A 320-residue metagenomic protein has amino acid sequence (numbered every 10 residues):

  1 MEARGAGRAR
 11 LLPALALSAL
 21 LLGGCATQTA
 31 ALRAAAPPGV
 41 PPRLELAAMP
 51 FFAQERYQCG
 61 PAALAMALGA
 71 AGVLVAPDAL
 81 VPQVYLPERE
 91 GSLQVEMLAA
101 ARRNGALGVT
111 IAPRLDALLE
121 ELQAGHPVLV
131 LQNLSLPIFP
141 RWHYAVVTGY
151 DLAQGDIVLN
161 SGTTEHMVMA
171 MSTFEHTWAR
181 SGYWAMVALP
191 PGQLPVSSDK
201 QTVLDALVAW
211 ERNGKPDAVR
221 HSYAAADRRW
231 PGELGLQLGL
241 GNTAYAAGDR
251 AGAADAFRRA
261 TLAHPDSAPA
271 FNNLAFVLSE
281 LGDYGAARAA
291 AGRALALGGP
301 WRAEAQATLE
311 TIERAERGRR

Functional and structural regions predicted by a protein language model:
A26-L32, L152-G239: Noncatalytic regulatory segments and standalone regulatory/sensor domains
A26-R114, L118, L189-Q193, D205-A209 (+5 more regions): Cysteine-nucleophile protease catalytic domains, especially the papain-like/related folds used in DUB/UBL proteases
L107, I111-N160: Active-site-adjacent substructure of cysteine-protease-like catalytic cores
R229, A263-H264, L297-G298: Structural marker of alpha-solenoid helical repeat scaffolds
G235-G239, P269-N273, A303-T308: Alpha-solenoid helical repeat scaffolds
